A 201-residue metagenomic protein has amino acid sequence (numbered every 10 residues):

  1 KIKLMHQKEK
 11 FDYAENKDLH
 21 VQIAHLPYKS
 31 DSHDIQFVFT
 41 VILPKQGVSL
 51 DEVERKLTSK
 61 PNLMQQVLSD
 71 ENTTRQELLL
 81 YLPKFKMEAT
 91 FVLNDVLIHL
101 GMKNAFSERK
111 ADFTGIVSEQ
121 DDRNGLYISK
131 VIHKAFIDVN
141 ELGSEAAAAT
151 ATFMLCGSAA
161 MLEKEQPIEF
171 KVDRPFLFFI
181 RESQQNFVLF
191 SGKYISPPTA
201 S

Functional and structural regions predicted by a protein language model:
K1-S201: Secretory/exported precursors with cleavable N-terminal leaders
